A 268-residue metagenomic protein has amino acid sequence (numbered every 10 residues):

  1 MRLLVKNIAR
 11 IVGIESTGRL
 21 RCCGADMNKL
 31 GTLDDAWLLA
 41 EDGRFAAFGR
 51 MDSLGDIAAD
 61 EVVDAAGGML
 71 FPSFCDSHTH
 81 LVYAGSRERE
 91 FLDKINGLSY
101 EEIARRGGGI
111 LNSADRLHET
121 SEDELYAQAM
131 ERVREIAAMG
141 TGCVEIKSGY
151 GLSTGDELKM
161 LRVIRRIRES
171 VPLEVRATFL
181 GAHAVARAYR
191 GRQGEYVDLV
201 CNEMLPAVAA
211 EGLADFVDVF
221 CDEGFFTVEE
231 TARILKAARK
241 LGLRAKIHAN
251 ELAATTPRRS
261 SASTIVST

Functional and structural regions predicted by a protein language model:
M1-N7: Extreme N-terminal starter segment of soluble prokaryotic enzymes
L4, D60-D64, A177: Conserved beta-strand scaffold positions in the cores of enzyme catalytic domains, especially in NTP/NDP-utilizing
I8, L38, G43, G67 (+6 more regions): Divalent metal-coordination and catalytic microenvironments
G13-L70: Histidine-rich, glycine-flanked metal-binding segment
A65-Q128: Metal-associated gating/positioning segment near the N- to mid-region
D76, A138, K240-G242, S263: Residues at the C-terminal ends
S113-A129, R134, G142-L252: Metal-coordinating catalytic core of metallo-dependent amide/deamination hydrolases
L243-A245, E251-T268: Active-site-adjacent C-terminal substructures of enzyme catalytic domains
